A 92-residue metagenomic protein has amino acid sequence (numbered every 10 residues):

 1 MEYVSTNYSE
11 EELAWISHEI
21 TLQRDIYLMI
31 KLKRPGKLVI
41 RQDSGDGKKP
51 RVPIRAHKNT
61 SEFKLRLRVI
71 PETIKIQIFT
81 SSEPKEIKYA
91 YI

Functional and structural regions predicted by a protein language model:
M1-T6: Short carbohydrate-recognition loop motifs
N7-I20: Short beta-strands within extracellular/lumenal beta-sheet-rich domains
I16-H18, E62-R68: Exposed aromatic-hydrophobic patches
R24-L28, R68-P84: Noncatalytic modules at the cell exterior or secretory-pathway interfaces, chiefly beta-strand-rich lectin/adhesion
K31-K33: Solvent-exposed strand-to-loop "edge" motifs in beta-rich extracellular domains
P35-K48: Short, surface-exposed beta-strand/strand-loop-strand elements in extracellular ectodomains
K49-N59: Solvent-exposed serine/threonine-rich low-complexity stretches and specific carbohydrate-binding patches
S82-I92: Exposed low-complexity, polar/acidic, P/S/T/G-rich flexible segments that act as propeptides, protease-susceptible
